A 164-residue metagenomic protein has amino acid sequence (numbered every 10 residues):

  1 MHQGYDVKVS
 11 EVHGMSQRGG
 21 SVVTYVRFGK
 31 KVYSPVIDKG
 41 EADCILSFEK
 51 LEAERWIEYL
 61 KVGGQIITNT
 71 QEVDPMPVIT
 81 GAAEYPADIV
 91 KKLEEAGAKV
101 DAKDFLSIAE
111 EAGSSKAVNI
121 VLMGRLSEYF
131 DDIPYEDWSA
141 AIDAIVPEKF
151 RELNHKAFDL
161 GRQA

Functional and structural regions predicted by a protein language model:
M1-A164: Active-site cofactor/cluster-binding pocket
